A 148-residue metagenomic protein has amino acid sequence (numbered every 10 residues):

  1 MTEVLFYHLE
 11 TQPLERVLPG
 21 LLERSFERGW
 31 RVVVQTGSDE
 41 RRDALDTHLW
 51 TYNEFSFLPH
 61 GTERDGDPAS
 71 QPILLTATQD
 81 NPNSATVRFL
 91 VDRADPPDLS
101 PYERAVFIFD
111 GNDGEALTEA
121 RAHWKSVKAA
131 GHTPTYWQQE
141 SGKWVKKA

Functional and structural regions predicted by a protein language model:
M1-D46: Long, hydrophobic N-terminal alpha-helical segment
T2-V4, S25-R31, A94-P97, P101 (+1 more regions): ASCE RecA-like P-loop NTPase motor cores that couple ATP hydrolysis to mechanical translocation on nucleic acids
L21-R24, L49-Y52, A105-V106, A122-S126: Short, solvent-exposed amphipathic alpha-helical segments in soluble enzyme and RNA/protein-processing domains
R28, L45-E54, A130-T133: Terminal and domain-boundary regions
V33-Q35, L74-L75, F89-V91, V106: Structural motif
T47-T86: Helix-adjacent hinge/juxtasegments
N81-T86, L90-P101: SF2 helicase motor core recognition
R104-A148: Glycine-rich, aromatic-bearing surface loops/beta-hairpins
